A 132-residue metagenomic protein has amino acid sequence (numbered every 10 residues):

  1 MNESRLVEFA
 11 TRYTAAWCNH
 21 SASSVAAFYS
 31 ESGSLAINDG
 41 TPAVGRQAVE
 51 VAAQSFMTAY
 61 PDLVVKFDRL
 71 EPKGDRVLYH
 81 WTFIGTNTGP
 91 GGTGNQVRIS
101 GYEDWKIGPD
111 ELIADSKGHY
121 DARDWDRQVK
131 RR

Functional and structural regions predicted by a protein language model:
M1-E31, R131-R132: Short, low-complexity N-terminal intrinsically disordered segments enriched in polar/charged residues
M1-R5, A36, E50-R132: A beta-strand edge to alpha-helix "cap/lid" segment located at domain peripheries
E8, V44-Q47: A generic alpha-helix signature
R12-A15, D39, D115: Short, flexible active-site loop motifs that bind/organize anionic cofactors or intermediates
T14, T41, R69-E71: Structured beta->alpha junctions
F28, S34-V44, S55-A59: A short gly/proline-enriched turn/hairpin at secondary-structure junctions
